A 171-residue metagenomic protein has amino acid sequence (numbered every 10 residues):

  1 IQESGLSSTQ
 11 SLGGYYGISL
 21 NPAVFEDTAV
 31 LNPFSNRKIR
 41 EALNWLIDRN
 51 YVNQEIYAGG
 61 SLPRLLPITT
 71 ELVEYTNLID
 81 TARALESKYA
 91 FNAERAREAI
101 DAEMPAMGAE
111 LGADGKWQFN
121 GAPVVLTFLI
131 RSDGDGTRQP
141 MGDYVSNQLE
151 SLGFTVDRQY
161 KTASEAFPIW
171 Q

Functional and structural regions predicted by a protein language model:
I1-E26, N50, Q54-I56, P63 (+1 more regions): Extracellular/periplasmic solute-recognition and catalytic clefts
I1-S7, F128, E150-Q171: Periplasmic binding protein-like
T9-L31, N44, T70-I79: Periplasmic solute-binding protein
S11-G13, F119-A122, Q171: Extracellular/periplasmic catalytic domains that process cell-envelope and extracellular macromolecules
Y16-I18, V124, F154: Structural beta-strand/beta-sheet cores of well-ordered domains, especially the beta-sheet scaffolds that support
N21-F25, L129-D133, K161: Short strand-loop junctions, especially beta-strand C-caps/beta-turns that link beta-sheets to coils or alpha-helices
P33-N147, S151: Append "and occasionally in soluble cytosolic enzymes with long acidic Gly/Pro-rich linkers
